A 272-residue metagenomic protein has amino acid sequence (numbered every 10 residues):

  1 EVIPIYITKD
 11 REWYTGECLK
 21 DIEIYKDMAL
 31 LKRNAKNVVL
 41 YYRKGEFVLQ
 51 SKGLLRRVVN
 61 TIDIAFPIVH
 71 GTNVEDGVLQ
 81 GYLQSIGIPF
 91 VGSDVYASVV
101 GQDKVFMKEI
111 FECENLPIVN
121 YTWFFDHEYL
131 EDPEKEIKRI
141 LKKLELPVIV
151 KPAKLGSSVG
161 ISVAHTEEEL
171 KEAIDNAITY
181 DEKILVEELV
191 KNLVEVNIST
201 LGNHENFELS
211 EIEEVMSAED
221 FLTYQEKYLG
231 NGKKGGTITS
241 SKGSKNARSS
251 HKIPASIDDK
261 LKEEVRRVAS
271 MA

Functional and structural regions predicted by a protein language model:
E1, L55-V59, S98-V194, H204-E205: Active-site nucleotide/adenylate-binding loops and adjacent lid/helix of ATP-dependent enzymes
E1-Y96, V100-F106, F125-K135: ATP-binding N-terminal substructure of ATP-dependent carboxylate-amine bond-forming enzymes
I3, V91, V119-N120, E187 (+2 more regions): A short, local hydrophobic-aromatic micro-motif
E12, N73-V74, S157, E205-F207 (+1 more regions): Short, acidic Gly/Pro/Ser/Thr-rich loop/turn segments
L79, A173, A269: Aromatic/hydrophobic pocket-lining residues that form π-stacking "cages" and hydrophobic walls in ligand
N115, R139, S256-A272: ATP-dependent carboxylate activation and anion-phosphoryl transfer catalytic cores that bind Mg-ATP to form
S162-K245, K252, S256-E264: Phosphate-binding site of ATP-dependent enzymes
